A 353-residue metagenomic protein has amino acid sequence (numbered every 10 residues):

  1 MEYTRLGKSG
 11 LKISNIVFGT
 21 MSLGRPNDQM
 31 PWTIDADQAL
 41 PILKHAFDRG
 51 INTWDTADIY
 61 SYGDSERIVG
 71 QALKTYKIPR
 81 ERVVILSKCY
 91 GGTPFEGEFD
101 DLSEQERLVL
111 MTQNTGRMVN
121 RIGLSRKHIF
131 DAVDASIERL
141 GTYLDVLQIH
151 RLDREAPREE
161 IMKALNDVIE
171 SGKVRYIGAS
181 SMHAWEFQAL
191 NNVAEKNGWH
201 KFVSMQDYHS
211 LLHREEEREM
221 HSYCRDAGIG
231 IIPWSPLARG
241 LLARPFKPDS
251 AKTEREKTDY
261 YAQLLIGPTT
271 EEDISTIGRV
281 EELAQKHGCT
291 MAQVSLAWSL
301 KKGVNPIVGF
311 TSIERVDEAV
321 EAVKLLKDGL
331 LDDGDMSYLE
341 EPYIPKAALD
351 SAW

Functional and structural regions predicted by a protein language model:
M1-V84, T93-F95: N-terminal binding-site loop/beta-alpha segment at the start of enzyme catalytic domains that lines or forms
G19, A57-Y60, H150, S180 (+1 more regions): Conserved residues at the C-terminal ends of beta-strands
M21-P26, L110-M118, K257-L264: Short glycine/proline-rich turn/loop motifs
M30-Q38, D64, I68, N120-H128 (+2 more regions): Alpha-helix N-cap and loop-to-helix initiation/capping positions
W32-A46, I122-R139, F187-N191: Short, acidic/polar
T53-D58, L86-S87, Y143-Q148, G178-A179 (+1 more regions): Short beta-strand segments at enzyme active-site cores
E96-G123: Charged, glycine/proline-rich intrinsically disordered loops and linkers
D134, E138, D145, L152-K346 (+1 more regions): Beta/alpha (TIM)-barrel catalytic core signal, keyed to glycine-rich beta->alpha loops juxtaposed to Asp/Glu that bind
